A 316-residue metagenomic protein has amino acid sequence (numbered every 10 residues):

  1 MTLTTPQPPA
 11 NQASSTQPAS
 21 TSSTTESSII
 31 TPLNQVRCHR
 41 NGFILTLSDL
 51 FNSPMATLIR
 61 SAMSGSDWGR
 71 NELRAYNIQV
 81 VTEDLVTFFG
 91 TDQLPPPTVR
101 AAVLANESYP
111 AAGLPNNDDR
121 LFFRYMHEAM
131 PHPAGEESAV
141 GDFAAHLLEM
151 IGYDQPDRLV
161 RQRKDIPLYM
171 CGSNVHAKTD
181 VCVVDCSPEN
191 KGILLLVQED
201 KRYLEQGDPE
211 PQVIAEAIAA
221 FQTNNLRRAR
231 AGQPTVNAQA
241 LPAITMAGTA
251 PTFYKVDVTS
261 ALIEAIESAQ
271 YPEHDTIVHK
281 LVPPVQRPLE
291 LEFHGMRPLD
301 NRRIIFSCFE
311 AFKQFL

Functional and structural regions predicted by a protein language model:
M1-G113: Nuclease-adjacent, charged terminal/linker segments that flank catalytic cores
T2-P6, A13, S22, A75-N77 (+3 more regions): A short, conserved, highly charged catalytic patch centered on acidic carboxylates
T5, L241-F293: Short terminal or interdomain "cap/linker" segment that borders an active site or interface and mediates
G69, T259, R297-N301: Helix N-terminus capping/helix-initiation residues
